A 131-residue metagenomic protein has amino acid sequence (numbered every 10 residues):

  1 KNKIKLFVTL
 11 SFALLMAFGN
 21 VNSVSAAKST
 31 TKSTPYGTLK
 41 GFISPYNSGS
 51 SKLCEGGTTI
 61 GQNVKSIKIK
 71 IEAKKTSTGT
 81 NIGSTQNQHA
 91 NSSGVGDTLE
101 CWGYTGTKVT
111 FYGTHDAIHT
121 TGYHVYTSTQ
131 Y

Functional and structural regions predicted by a protein language model:
K1-S48: N-terminal prepro-regions of secreted/extracellular proteins
K28-T34, N87-A90, G103, T127-Y131: Generic detection of short hydrophobic beta-strand segments and adjacent strand-loop junctions
S29-T76: Short, surface-exposed binding/anchoring microloops in extracellular/periplasmic proteins
I60-N63, W102-Y131: Short, exposed beta-strand-loop hairpins at the edges of beta-sheets in extracellular/periplasmic proteins
K68-K70, T78, T114, T129: A positively charged, amphipathic N-terminal helix/segment that binds anionic biomolecules
E72-I82, I118: Change "in extracellular beta-sheet-rich domains … of secreted and cell-surface proteins" to "in beta-sheet-rich domains
G79-G94: Solvent-exposed serine/threonine-rich low-complexity stretches and specific carbohydrate-binding patches
S93-Y104: Exposed aromatic-hydrophobic patches
